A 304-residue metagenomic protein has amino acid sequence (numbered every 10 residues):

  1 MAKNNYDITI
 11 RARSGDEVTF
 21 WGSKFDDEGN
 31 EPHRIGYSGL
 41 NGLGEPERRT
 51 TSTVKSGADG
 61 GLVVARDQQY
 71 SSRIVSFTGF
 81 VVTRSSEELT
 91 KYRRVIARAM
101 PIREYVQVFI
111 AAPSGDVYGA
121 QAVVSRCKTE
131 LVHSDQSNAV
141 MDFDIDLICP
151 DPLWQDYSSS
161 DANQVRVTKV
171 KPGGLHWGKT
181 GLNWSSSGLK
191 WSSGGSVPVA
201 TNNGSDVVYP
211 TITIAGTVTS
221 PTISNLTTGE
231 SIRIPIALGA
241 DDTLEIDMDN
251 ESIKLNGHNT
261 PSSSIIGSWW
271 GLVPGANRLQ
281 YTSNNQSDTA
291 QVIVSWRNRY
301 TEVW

Functional and structural regions predicted by a protein language model:
M1-V54: Polar/acidic, low-complexity leader/linker segments enriched in S/T/G and N/D
D16-F20, D116-A120, G229-P235, K254: Surface-exposed loop/edge segments in extracytoplasmic proteins
V54-E87, N138-L153, N277: Oligomerization/assembly interface segments of phage tail-like spikes and tubes
Q69-R73, A99-I102, S137-M141, G204-D206 (+2 more regions): Solvent-exposed loop and beta-edge segments used for protein-protein assembly and interaction
V82-K128, R278: Short, acidic/charged, Gly/Pro-enriched secondary-structure junctions
T90-Y105, W154-H176: Charged, amphipathic alpha-helical segments and their flanking helix caps
F109-Q155: Short beta-strand and beta-hairpin "edge-sheet" elements
S159-W304: Intrinsically disordered, low-complexity segments enriched in serine, threonine, and glycine
